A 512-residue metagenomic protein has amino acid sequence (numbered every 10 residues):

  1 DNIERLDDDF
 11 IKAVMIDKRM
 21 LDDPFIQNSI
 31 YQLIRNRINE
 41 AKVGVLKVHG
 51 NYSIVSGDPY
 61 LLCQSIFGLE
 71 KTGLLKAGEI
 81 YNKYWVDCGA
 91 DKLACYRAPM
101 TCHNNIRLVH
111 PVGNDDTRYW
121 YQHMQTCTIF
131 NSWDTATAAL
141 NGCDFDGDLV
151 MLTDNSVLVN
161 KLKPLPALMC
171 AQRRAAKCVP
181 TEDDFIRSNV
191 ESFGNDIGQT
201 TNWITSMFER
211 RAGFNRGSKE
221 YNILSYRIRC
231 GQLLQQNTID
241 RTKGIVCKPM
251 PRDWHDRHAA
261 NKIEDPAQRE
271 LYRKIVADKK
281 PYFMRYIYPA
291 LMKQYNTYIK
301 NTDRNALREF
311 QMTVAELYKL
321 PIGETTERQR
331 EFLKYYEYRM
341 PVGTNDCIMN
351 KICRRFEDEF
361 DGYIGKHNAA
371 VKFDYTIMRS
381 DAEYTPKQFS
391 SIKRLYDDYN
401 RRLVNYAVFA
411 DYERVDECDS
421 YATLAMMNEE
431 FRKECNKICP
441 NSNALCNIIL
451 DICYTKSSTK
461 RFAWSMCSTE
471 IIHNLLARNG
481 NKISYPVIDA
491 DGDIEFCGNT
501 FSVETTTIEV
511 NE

Functional and structural regions predicted by a protein language model:
D1-G142, D148-L149, T153-E512: Beta-strand-enriched accessory nucleic-acid recognition/scaffold domains that flank the catalytic cores of large
